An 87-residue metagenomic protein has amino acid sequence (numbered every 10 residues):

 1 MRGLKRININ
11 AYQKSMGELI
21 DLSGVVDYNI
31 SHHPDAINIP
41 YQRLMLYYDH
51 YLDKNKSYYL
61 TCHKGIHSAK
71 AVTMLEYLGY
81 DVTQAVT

Functional and structural regions predicted by a protein language model:
M1-I30: Flexible, polar/low-complexity N-terminal or interdomain linker segments that lie immediately upstream of folded
R6, L19, A36-N38, V82-Q84: Conserved beta-strand scaffold positions in the cores of enzyme catalytic domains, especially in NTP/NDP-utilizing
N10-Q13, L46-K54: Short amphipathic alpha-helix with an adjacent loop that forms part of the alpha/beta core around
S15, H32-P34, L78: Short, structured coil segments at secondary-structure junctions
D21-S23, Y47, H67: Short, cationic motifs built from Arg/Lys/His that form the positively charged side of catalytic pockets
N29-I30, L46, A69-T73: Alpha-helical elements of the RecA-like P-loop NTPase motor core of helicases
Y41-L46, V86-T87: Short, acidic/turn-prone active-site loops that include or flank metal/cofactor- and phosphate-binding residues
Y51-T87: Catalytic cysteine-centered active loop of the rhodanese-like fold, especially the PTP/DSP P-loop
